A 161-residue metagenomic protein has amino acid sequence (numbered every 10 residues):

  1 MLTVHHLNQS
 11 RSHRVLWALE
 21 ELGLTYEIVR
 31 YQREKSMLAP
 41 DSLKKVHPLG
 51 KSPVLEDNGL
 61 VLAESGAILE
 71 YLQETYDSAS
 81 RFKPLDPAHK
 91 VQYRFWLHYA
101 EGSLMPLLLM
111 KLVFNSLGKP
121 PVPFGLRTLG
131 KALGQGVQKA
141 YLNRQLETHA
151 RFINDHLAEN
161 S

Functional and structural regions predicted by a protein language model:
M1-G136: GST-like domain detector, emphasizing the conserved glutathione-binding G-site in the N-terminal thioredoxin-like
S78, D155-S161: Surface-exposed helix-capping loop/turn segments at secondary-structure junctions
R81, G136-N143, S161: Active-site rim elements
K139-L157: Amphipathic alpha-helical packing segments from all-alpha helical-bundle domains
